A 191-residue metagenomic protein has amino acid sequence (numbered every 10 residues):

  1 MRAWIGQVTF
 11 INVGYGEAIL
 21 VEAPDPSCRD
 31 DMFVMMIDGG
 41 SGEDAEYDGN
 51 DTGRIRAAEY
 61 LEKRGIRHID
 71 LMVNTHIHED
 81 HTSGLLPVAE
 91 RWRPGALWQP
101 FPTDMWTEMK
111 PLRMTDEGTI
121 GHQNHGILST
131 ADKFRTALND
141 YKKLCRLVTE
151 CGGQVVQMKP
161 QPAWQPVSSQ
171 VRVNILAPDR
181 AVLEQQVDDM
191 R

Functional and structural regions predicted by a protein language model:
M1-G6, T82-R191: Flexible, acidic/histidine-containing loops and adjacent segments that form or flank the divalent-metal
R2-R67: Conserved beta-strand hairpin/beta-sheet module of binuclear metal-dependent hydrolase folds, prominently
N12, C28, H78, W164-P166: Sterically constrained small-residue positions within well-ordered secondary structures of folded domains
V13, D38-G42, I77, Q161 (+1 more regions): Active-site metal-binding loops of divalent metal-dependent hydrolases
V34, D70, G95: Conserved acidic residues
E46, V73-N74, D132-K133: A generic structural signal for short
I69-D80: Metallo-beta-lactamase
